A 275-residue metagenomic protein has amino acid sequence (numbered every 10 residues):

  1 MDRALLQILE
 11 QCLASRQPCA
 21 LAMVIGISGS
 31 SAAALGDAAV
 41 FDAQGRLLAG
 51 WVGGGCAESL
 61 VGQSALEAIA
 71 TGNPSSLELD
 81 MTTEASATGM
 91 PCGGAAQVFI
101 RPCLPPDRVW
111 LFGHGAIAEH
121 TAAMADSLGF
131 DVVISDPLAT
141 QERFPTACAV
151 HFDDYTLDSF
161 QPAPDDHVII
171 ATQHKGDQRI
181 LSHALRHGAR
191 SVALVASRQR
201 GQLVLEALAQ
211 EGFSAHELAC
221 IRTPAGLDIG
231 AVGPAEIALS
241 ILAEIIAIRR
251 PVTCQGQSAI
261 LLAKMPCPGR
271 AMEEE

Functional and structural regions predicted by a protein language model:
M1-V150, D158-H167, R179, A207 (+1 more regions): Segments forming oxygen-rich coordination pockets for charged ligands
G26-S28, T83, A139, R198-Q199 (+1 more regions): Glycine-rich beta-alpha junction loops
I117, G176, R200: Hydrophobic/small residue at the entry helix of a nucleotide-binding pocket
P137-A139, D154-L157, V195-R200: Short, acidic/turn-prone active-site loops that include or flank metal/cofactor- and phosphate-binding residues
A171-Q173, A196: Glycine-rich, N-terminal phosphate-binding loop of Rossmann-like dinucleotide-binding domains
H183-L208: ADP-ribose/adenylate-binding Rossmann-like module
S197, H216-A247, V252: Active-site capping/gating segments
